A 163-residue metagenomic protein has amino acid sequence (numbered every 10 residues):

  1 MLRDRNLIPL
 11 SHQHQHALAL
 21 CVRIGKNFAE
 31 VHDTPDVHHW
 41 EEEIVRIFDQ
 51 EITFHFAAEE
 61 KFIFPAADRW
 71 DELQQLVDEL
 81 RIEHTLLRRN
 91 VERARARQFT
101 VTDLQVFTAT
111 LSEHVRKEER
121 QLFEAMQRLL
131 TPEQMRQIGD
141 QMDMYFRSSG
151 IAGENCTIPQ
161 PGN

Functional and structural regions predicted by a protein language model:
M1-N163: Small-residue-biased structural context
